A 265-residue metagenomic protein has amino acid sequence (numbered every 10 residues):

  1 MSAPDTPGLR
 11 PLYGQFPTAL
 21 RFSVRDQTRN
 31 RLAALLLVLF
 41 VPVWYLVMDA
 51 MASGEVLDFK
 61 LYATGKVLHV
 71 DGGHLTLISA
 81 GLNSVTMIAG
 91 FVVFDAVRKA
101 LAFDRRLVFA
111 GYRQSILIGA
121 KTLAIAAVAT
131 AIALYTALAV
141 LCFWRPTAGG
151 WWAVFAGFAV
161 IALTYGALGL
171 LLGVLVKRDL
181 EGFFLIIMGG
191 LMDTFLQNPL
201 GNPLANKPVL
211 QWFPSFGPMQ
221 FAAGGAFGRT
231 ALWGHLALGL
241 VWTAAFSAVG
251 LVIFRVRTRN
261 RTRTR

Functional and structural regions predicted by a protein language model:
M1-V41: Aromatic- and glycine-rich beta-strand/loop motifs that create alpha-glucan
R10, P17, S23-R29, A52 (+4 more regions): Cytoplasmic membrane-interface segments at the C-terminal ends of transmembrane helices
Q15-T18, G201-L232: Short hydrophobic, aromatic-rich alpha-helical segments embedded in or entering the lipid bilayer of multi-pass
Q27-D58, T76-V92, L185-L196, L238-S247: Hydrophobic alpha-helical transmembrane segments of multi-pass membrane transport/permease proteins
L37-F40, A89-G90, Q220-R265: Alpha-helical transmembrane segments of multi-pass membrane transporters/translocases
L46-A52, V176-W212, F216: Transmembrane helix segments
H69-F143: Hydrophobic alpha-helical transmembrane segments of multi-pass membrane transport proteins
T122-V176, W233-L236: Alpha-helical transmembrane segments and their short interhelical loops
